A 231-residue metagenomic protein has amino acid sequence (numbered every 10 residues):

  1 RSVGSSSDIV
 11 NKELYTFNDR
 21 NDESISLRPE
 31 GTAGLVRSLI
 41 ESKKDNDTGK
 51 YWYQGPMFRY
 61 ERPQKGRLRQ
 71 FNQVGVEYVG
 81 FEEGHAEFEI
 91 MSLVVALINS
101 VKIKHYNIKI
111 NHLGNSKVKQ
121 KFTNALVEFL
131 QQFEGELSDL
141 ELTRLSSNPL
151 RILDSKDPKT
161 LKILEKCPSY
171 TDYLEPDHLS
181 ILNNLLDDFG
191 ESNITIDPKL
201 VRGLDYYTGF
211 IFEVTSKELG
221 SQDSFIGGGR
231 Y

Functional and structural regions predicted by a protein language model:
R1, K12, N21-D22, E30-D45 (+2 more regions): Positively charged, Gly/Ser-enriched RNA/tRNA-binding surfaces
S2-K12, T16: Glycine-rich loop at the start of a catalytic domain that most often binds anionic cofactors/ligands
S2-S6, K117, K121-F122, L153 (+1 more regions): Short amphipathic alpha-helical patches
H105-G114, L140-L145, T195-V201: Short, surface-exposed recognition loops or helix-turn segments adjacent to catalytic cores
I110-V118, Y170-L174: Conserved short loop/turn motifs at secondary-structure junctions
L113-I152: Short terminal or interdomain "cap/linker" segment that borders an active site or interface and mediates
